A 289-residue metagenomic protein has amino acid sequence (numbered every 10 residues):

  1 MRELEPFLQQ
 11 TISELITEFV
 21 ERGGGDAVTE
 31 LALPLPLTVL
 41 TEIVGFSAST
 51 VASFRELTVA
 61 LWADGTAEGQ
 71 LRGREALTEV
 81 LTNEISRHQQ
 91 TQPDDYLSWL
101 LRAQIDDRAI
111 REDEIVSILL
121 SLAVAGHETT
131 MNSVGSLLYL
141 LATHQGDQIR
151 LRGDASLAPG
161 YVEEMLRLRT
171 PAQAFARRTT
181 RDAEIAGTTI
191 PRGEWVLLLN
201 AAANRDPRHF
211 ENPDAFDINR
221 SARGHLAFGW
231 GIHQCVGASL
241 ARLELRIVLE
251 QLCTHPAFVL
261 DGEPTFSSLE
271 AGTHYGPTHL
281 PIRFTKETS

Functional and structural regions predicted by a protein language model:
M1-S289: Cytochrome P450
